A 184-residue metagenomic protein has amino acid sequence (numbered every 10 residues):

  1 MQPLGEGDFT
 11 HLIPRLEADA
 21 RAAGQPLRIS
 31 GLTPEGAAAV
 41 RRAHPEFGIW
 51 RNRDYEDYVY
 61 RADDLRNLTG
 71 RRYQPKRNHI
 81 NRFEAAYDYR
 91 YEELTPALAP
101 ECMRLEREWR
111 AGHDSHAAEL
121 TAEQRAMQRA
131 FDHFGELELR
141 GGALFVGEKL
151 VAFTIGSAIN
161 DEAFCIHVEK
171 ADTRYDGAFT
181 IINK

Functional and structural regions predicted by a protein language model:
M1-G7, I13-P14, E162-D172: Conserved acetyl-CoA binding element of GNAT-fold acetyltransferases
D8-A18, Y175-K184: Conserved acetyl-CoA-binding loop-helix of GNAT-fold acetyltransferases
A22-P34: Conserved GNAT acetyl-CoA-binding A-motif
L32-A37, K76-N78: Short, polar loop motifs at secondary-structure junctions
G36-F47: Short, aromatic/basic amphipathic alpha-helical patches
P45-H116: Acyltransferase donor/substrate-recognition loop-hinge adjacent to the catalytic core
E101-K149: Short, conserved active-site entrance elements at the starts or edges of catalytic domains
L139-K184: Aromatic (often tryptophan-rich) hydrophobic motifs at membrane interfaces
